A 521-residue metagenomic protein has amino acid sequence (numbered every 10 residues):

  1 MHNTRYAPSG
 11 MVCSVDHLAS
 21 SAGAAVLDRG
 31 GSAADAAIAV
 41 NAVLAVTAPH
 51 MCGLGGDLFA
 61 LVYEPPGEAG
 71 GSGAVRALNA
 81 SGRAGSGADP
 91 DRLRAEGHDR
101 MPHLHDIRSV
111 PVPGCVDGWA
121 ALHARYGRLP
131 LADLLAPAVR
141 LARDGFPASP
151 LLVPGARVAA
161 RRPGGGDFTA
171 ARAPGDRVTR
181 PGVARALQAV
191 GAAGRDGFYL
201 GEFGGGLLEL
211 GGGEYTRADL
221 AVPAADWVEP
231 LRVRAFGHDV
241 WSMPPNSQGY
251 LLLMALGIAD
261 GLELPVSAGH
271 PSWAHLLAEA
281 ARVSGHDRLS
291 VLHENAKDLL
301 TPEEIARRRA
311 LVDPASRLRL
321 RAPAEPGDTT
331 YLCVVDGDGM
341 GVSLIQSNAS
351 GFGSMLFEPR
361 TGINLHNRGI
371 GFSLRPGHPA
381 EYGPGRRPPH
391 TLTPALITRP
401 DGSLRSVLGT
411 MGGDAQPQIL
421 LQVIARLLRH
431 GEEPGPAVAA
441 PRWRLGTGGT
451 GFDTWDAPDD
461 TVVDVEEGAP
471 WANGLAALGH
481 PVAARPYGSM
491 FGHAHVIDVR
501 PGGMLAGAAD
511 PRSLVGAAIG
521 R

Functional and structural regions predicted by a protein language model:
M1-S21, A25, A33-G194, F198-L200 (+3 more regions): Noncatalytic scaffold domains of N-terminal-nucleophile
A33-N41, A132-R143, G206-E209, G269-G285 (+2 more regions): Short, well-structured alpha-helical segments that form the helix of a local strand-helix-strand
V46-G53, D57-Y63, G67-A69, R76-N79 (+5 more regions): Active-site rim segments in enzyme catalytic domains, especially the processed small/beta chain of N-terminal
C52, G56-E64, T330-V335, P394-L396 (+2 more regions): Short beta-strand scaffold segments in enzyme catalytic cores
D226-W227, P326-T329, H390-L392: Short, small/polar residue-rich loop motifs at catalytic or cofactor-binding pockets
W241-G249, T329-C333, I345-L356, G409-P417 (+1 more regions): Glycine-rich phosphate/pyrophosphate-binding beta-alpha loops
E263-N348, R360-T361, R368, P486: Internal maturation/activation junctions in enzymes
S290, E294-D298, R386, L420 (+1 more regions): Extended C-terminal subregions enriched in glycine
